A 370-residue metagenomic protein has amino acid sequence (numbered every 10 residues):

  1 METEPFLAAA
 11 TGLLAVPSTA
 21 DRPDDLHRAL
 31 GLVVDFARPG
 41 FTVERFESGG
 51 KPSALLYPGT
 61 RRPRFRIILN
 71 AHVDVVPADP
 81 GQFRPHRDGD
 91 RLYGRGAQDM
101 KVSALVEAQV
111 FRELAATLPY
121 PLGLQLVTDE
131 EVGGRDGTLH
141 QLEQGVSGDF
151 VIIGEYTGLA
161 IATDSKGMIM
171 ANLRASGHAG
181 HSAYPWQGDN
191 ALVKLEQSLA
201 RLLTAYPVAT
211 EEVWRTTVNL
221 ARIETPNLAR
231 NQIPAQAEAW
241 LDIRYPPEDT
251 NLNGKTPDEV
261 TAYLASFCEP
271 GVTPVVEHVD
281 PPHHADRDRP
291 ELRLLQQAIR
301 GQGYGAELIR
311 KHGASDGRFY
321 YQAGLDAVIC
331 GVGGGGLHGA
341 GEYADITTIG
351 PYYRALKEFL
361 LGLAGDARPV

Functional and structural regions predicted by a protein language model:
M1, S18, I169-V370: Metal-dependent amide/peptide-bond hydrolase catalytic core, centered on the "pita-bread" metallohydrolase fold
M1-R95, L118, K357: Acidic/His- and Gly-rich active-site-bordering loop/insert found across diverse amide/peptide-bond hydrolases
T19, H72-D74, V127-E131, T157 (+3 more regions): Active-site beta-loop-alpha junctions enriched in small/polar residues
R66-I68, L92, S147-I153, N172 (+1 more regions): Short glycine-aspartate micro-motif
D74-D88, T163-R174, Q297, V328: Acidic-glycine-rich active-site phosphate/pyrophosphate-binding loop
L92-L105, T117, D189-L192, Y343-G350: Short, conserved micro-motifs enriched in small and acidic residues
K101, L105-M170, V370: Acidic/histidine-rich catalytic neighborhood of metal-dependent amide-processing enzymes
